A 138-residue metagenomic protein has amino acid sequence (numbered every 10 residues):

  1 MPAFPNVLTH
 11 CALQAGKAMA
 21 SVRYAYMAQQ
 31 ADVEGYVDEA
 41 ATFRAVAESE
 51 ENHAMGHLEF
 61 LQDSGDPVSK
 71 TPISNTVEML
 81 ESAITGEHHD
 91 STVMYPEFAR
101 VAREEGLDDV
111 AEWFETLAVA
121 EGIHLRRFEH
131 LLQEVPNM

Functional and structural regions predicted by a protein language model:
M1-M138: Non-heme di-metal
